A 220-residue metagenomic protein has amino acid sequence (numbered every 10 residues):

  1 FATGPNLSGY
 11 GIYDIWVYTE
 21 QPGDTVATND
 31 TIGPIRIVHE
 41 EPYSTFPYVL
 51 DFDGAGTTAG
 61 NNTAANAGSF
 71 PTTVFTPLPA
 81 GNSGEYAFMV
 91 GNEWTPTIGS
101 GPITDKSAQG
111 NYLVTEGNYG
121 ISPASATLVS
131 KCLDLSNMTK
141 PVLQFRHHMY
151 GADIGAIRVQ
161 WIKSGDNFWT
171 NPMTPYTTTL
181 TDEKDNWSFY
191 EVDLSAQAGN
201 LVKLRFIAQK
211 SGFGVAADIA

Functional and structural regions predicted by a protein language model:
F1-G9: Intrinsically disordered, low-complexity Pro/Gly/Ser/Thr-rich segments with frequent PxxP/GP/PP motifs and embedded
Y13-T19, F52, L128-G151, I157-W161 (+1 more regions): Extracellular beta-strand-rich recognition modules
E20-P42: Extracellular/luminal low-complexity Ser/Thr/Pro-rich, glycosylation-prone repeat/linker regions
T25-T31, I121-T127, K210-A220: Extracellular carbohydrate recognition
I37-P96: Extracellular carbohydrate-recognition regions
P77-N137, A152: Surface-exposed, low-complexity/disordered Ser/Thr/Gly/Pro/Asn-rich loops and linkers
D153-P175: Non-cytosolic beta-sandwich-type ligand-binding/adhesion modules
W169, M173-A220: Terminal, low-complexity interaction segments
